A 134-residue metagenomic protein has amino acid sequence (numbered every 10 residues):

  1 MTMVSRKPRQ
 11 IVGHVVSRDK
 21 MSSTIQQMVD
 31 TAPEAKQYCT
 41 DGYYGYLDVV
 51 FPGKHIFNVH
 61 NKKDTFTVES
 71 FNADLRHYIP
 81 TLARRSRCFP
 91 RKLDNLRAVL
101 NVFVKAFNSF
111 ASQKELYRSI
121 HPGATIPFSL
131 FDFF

Functional and structural regions predicted by a protein language model:
M1-F134: Residue-level recognition of single "structural anchor" positions that define or cap local secondary structure
